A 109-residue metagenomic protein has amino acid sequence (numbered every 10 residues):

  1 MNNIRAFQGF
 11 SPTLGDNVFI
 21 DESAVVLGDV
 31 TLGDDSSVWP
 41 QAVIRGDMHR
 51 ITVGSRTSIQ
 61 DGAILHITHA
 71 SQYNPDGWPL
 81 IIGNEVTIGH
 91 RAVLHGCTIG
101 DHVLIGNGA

Functional and structural regions predicted by a protein language model:
M1-N17: Terminal amphipathic alpha-helical/low-complexity segments used for targeting or macromolecular assembly
D16, D21-E22, L27-G28, G33-D34 (+11 more regions): Left-handed beta-helix
R50: A short beta-loop-beta micro-motif enriched in histidine and acidic residues
S71-P75: Intrinsically disordered, low-complexity Ser/Thr- and acidic-rich flexible linkers and loops, especially at boundaries
